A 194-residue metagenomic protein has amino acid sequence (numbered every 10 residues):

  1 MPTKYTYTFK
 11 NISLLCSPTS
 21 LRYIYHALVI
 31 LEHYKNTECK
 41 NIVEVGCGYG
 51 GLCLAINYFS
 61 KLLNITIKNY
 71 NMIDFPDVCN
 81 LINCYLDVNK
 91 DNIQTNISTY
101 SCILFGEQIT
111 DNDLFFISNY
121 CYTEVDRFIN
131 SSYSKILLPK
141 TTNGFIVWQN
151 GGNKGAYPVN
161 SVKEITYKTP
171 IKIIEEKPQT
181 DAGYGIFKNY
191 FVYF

Functional and structural regions predicted by a protein language model:
M1-N36: Conserved Class I S-adenosyl-L-methionine-dependent methyltransferase catalytic core
E38-G48: Conserved class I S-adenosyl-L-methionine
Y49-L63: Conserved SAM-binding loop of SAM-dependent methyltransferases across substrates and taxa, primarily the Class I
I67-N92: Class I SAM-dependent methyltransferase SAM/SAH-binding core
C84-T110: S-adenosyl-L-methionine
F115-F128: A short SAM/SAH-binding and catalytic strip from SAM-dependent methyltransferases
V125-L137: A short, conserved alpha-helix within the catalytic core of class I
T141-G152: Conserved beta-strand signature within the Rossmann-like core of class I S-adenosyl-L-methionine
